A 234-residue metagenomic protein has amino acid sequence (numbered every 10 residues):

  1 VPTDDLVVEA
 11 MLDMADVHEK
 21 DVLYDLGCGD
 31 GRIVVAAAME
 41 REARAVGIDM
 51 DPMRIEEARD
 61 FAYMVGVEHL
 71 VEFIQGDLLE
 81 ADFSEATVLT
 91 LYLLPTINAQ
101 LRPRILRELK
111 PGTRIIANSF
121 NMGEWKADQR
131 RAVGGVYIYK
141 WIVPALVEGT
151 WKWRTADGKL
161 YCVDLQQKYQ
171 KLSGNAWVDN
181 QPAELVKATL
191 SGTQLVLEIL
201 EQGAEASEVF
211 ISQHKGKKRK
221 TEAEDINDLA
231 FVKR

Functional and structural regions predicted by a protein language model:
V1-D21: S-adenosyl-L-methionine
E19-G29: Conserved class I S-adenosyl-L-methionine
R32-E42: Conserved SAM-binding loop of SAM-dependent methyltransferases across substrates and taxa, primarily the Class I
R44-D49: Conserved SAM-binding motif I beta-strand of class I
I55-E85: S-adenosyl-L-methionine
F83-L101: A short SAM/SAH-binding and catalytic strip from SAM-dependent methyltransferases
N98-E148: C-terminal substrate-binding/active-site "lid" region of AdoMet-derived donor-dependent transferases
V147-K215, E222-I226, K233: Central antiparallel beta-sheet cores of small beta-barrel/beta-sandwich binding domains
